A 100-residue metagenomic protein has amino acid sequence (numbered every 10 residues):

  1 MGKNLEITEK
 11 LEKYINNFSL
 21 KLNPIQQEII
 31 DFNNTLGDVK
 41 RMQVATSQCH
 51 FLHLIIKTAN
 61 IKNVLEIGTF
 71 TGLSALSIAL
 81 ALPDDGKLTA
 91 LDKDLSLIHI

Functional and structural regions predicted by a protein language model:
M1-N23: N-terminal auxiliary segments of SAM/dcSAM-dependent transferases
D38-H50: Conserved SAM-binding loop and adjacent beta-strand
K62-G68: Conserved class I S-adenosyl-L-methionine
T71: Conserved SAM/SAH-binding loop
I78: Aromatic pocket-lining residues of Rossmann-like dinucleotide-binding sites
K87-D92: Conserved SAM-binding motif I beta-strand of class I
I98-I100: Conserved small/polar residues in nucleotide/adenosyl-binding loops
